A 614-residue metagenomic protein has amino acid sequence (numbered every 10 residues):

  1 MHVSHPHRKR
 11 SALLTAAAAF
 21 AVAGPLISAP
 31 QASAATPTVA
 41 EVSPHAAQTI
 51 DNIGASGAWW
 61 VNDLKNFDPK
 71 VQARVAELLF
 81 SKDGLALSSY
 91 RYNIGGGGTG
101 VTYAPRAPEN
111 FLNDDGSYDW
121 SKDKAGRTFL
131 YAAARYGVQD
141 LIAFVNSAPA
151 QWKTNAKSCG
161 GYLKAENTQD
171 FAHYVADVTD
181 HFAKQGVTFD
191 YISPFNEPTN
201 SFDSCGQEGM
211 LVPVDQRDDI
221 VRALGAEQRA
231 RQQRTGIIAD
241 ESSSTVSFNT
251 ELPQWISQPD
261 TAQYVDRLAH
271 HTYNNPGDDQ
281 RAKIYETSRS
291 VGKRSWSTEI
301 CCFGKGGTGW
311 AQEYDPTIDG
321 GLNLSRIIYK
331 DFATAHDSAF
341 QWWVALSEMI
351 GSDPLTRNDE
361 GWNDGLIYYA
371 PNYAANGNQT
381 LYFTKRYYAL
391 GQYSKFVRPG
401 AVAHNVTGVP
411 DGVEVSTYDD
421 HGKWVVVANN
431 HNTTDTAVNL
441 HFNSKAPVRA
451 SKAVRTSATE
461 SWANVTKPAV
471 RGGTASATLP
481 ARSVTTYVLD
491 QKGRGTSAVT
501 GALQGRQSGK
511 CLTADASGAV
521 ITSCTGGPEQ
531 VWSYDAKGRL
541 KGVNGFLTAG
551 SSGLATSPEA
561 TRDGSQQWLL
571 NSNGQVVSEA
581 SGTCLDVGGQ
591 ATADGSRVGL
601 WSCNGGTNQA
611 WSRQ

Functional and structural regions predicted by a protein language model:
M1-A34: Secretory targeting and sorting signals
T36-F189, P194, V212-V214, D218 (+2 more regions): N-terminal catalytic cores of secreted or lumenal carbohydrate-active enzymes
D51-G57, L87-I94, D140-V145, D190-P194 (+6 more regions): Structural recognition of the beta-strand scaffold that forms the well-ordered cores of secreted hydrolase catalytic
D170-Y191, P198-K305: Active-site neighborhood of glycoside hydrolase catalytic domains
S297-A389, H404-G408: Aromatic/acidic polysaccharide-binding cleft in carbohydrate-active enzymes
K395, V409-R449, R482: Carbohydrate-binding surface patches
P468-T496: C-terminal beta-strand-rich structural cap/linker in extracellular carbohydrate-active enzymes
K492-Q614: Lectin-like carbohydrate-binding module/patch detector with strong preference for beta-trefoil
